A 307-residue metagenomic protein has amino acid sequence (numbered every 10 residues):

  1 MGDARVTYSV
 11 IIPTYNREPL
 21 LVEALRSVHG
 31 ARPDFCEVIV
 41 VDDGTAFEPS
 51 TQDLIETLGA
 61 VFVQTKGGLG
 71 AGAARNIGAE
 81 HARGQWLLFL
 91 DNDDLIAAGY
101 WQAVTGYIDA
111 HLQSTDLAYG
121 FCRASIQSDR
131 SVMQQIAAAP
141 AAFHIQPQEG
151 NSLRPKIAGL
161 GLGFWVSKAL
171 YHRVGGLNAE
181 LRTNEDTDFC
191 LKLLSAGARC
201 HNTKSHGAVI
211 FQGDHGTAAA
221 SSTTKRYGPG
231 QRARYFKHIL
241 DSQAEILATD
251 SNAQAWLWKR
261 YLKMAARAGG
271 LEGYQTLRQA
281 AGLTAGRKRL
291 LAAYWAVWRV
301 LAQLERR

Functional and structural regions predicted by a protein language model:
M1-S27: N-proximal low-complexity "stem/linker" segments adjacent to membrane-targeting elements
R26-F35: Short, acidic, metal-binding catalytic loop of nucleotide-sugar glycosyltransferases
S27, D42-T51, D91: A conserved acidic beta->alpha catalytic loop
T65-A82: Glycine-rich, basic loop-to-helix element that forms the pyrophosphate-binding segment of sugar-nucleotide handling
L87: Short aromatic/hydrophobic "clamp" motif used to bind/position activated sugar donors
A97, W101-L170: Flexible acidic/His/Gly-enriched loops in nucleotide-sugar-dependent glycosyltransferase catalytic domains
L181-R182, C190, A198, N202-H238: Nucleotide-sugar-dependent glycosyltransferase catalytic core
A266-R307: Membrane-interface aromatic/basic loop that binds lipid-linked glycans or pyrophosphate carriers, typified by
